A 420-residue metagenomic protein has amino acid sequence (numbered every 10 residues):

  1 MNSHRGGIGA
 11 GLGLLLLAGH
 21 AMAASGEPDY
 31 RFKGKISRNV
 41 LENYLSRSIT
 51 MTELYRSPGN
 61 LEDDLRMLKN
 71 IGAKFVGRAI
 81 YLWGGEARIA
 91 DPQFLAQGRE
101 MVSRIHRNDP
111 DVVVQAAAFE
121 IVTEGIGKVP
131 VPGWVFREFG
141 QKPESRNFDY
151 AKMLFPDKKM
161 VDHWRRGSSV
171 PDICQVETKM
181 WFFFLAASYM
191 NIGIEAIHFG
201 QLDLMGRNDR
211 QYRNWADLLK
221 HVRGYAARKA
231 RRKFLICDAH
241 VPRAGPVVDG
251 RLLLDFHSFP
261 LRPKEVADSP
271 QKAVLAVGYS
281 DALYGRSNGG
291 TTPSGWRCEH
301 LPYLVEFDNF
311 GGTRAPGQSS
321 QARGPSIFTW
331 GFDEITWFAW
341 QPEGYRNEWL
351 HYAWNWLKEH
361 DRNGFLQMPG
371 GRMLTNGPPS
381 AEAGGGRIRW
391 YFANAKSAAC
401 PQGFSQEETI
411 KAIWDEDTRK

Functional and structural regions predicted by a protein language model:
M1-A10: Bacterial N-terminal signal peptides that target proteins for export
A10-G19: Bacterial N-terminal signal peptides
A21-A23: N-terminal processing/targeting junctions
S25-K420: Glycan-processing catalytic domains of CAZymes
